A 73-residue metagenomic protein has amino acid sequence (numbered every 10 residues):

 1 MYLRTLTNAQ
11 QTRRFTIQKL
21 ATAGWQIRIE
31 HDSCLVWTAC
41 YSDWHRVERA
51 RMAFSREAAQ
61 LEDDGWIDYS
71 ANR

Functional and structural regions predicted by a protein language model:
M1-W25: Short N-terminal "domain-start" leader segments that mark the transition from disordered tails or signal peptides into
R13, I17, R56-R73: Short, mixed-charge low-complexity intrinsically disordered segments
A23-Q26, H45-F54: Short, surface-exposed linear segments at secondary-structure transitions and domain or protein termini
R28-E30: Core beta-strand residues in small-molecule sensory/regulatory alpha/beta domains
D32-R49: A short, exposed loop/beta-hairpin motif centered on an aromatic-Gly-Thr core
